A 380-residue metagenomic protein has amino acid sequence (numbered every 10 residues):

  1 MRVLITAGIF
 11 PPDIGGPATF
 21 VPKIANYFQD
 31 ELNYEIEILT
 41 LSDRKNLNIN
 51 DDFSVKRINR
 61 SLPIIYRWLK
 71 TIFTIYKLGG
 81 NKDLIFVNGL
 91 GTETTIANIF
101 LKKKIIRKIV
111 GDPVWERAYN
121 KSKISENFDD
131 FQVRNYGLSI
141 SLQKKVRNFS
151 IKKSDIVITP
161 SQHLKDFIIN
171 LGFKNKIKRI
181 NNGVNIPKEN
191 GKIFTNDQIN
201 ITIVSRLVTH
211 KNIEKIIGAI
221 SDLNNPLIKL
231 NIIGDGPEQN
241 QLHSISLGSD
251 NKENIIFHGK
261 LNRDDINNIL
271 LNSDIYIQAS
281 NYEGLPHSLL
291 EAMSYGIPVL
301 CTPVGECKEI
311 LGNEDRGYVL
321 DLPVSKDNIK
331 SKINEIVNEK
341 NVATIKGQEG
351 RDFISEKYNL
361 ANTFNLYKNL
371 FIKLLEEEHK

Functional and structural regions predicted by a protein language model:
L4-T6, I158, I193-K211, I216-I220 (+1 more regions): Conserved donor-binding/catalytic core segment of Leloir-type glycosyltransferases
I72-Y76, D129-V157: Membrane-proximal helix-turn-helix segments that form the acceptor-binding/catalytic region of lipid-linked
G79, I151, K260-L261, N268-S273: Short alpha-helical donor nucleotide-sugar binding micro-motif in glycosyltransferases
H243-D264: Nucleotide-activated donor-binding/catalytic signature segment of Leloir-type glycosyltransferases, i.e., the conserved
N281: Aromatic "clamp/platform" in nucleotide-sugar-dependent glycosyltransferases that forms part of the donor/acceptor
P298-C301, L311: Short hydrophobic beta-strand element within catalytic cores of glycosyltransferases and related nucleotide-activated
K308-N334: Change "using UDP/GDP/dTDP sugars" to "using nucleotide sugars
E335, V342-K357, T363-N369: A short, well-ordered alpha-helix in the C-terminal region of glycosyltransferases
